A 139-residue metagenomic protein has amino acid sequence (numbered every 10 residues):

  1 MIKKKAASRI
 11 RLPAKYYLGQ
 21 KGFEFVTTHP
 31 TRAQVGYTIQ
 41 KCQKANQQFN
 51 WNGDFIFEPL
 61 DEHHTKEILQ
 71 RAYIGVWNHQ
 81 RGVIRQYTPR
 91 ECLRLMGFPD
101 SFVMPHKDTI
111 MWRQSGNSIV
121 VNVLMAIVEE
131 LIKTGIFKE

Functional and structural regions predicted by a protein language model:
M1-E139: S-adenosyl-L-methionine-dependent DNA methyltransferase catalytic core
